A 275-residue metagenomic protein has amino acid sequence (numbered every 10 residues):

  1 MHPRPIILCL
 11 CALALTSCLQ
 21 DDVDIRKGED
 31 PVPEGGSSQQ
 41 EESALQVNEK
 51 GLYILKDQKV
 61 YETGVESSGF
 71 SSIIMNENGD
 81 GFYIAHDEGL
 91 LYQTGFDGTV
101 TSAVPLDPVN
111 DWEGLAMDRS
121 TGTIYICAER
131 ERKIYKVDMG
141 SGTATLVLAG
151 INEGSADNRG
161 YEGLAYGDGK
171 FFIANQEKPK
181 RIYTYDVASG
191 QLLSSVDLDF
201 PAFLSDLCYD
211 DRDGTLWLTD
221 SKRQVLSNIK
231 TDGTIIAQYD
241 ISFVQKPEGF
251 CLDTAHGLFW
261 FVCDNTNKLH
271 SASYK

Functional and structural regions predicted by a protein language model:
L15-S17: C-terminal motif of bacterial Sec signal peptides marking the signal peptidase cleavage site
L19-D22: Bacterial signal peptide processing site
A44-S68: A short helix->beta-strand "capping" segment at the edge of beta-propeller domains
K56-G64, T99-L106, T143-S155, Q191-L198 (+1 more regions): A short beta-strand motif characteristic of beta-propeller blades
V65-E77, V109-R119, E153-D168, D199-G214 (+1 more regions): Beta-rich, blade/repeat-based domains predominating in secreted/periplasmic proteins but also intracellular
N76, Y83-E88, I124-R132, I173-K178 (+2 more regions): Conserved beta-strand positions in repeat-built beta-propeller and related beta-rich domains
G95-T99, D138-G142, D186-G190, I229-T234 (+1 more regions): Short loop/turn segments that connect beta-strands within beta-propeller blades
G249-K275: Blade-level signature of beta-propeller repeat domains, shared across WD40, Kelch, NHL, RCC1 and BNR/Asp-box propellers
